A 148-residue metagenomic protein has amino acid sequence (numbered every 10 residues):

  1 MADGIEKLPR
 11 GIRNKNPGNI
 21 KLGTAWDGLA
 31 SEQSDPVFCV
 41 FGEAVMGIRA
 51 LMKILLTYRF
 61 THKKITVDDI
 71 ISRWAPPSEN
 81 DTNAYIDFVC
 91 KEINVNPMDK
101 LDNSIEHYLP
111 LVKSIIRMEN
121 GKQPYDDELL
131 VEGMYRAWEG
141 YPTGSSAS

Functional and structural regions predicted by a protein language model:
M1-S148: Cell-wall polysaccharide-cleaving catalytic domain and substrate-binding groove, primarily in peptidoglycan/chitin
